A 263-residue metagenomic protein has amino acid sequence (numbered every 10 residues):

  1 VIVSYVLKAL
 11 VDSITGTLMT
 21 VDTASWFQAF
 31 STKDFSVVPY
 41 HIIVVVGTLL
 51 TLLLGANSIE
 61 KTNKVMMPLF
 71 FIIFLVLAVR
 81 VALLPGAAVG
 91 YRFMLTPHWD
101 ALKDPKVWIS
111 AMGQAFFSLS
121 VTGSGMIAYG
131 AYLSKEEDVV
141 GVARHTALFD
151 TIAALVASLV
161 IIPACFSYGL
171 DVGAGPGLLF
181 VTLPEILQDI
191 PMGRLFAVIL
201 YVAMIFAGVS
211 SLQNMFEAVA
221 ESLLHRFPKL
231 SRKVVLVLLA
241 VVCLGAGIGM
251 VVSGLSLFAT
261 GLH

Functional and structural regions predicted by a protein language model:
I2-N57, G86-I109, P176-F180, S256-H263: Inter-helical loop and helix-membrane interface segments of multi-pass membrane transporters/permeases
K8, G47-L54, I73-R80, V160 (+1 more regions): Residue-level signal for alpha-helical transmembrane segments in multi-pass membrane proteins
G16-L53, V121-M126, V198-V202, V209-F216 (+1 more regions): Transmembrane alpha-helical segments of multi-pass small-molecule transport proteins
E60, K64-Q213, L224-V235, V242: Membrane-embedded translocation segments of transport machinery
G173-A174, L236-H263: Extended alpha-helical or coil "stalk/linker/tether" regions that are enriched in polar/charged and small residues
E185, E221, T260: Active-site phosphate/pyrophosphate- and oxyanion-stabilizing loops and adjacent acidic/basic residues in soluble
S210, V219, G261-L262: Hydrophobic, well-ordered secondary-structure elements that form the walls of internal hydrophobic environments
